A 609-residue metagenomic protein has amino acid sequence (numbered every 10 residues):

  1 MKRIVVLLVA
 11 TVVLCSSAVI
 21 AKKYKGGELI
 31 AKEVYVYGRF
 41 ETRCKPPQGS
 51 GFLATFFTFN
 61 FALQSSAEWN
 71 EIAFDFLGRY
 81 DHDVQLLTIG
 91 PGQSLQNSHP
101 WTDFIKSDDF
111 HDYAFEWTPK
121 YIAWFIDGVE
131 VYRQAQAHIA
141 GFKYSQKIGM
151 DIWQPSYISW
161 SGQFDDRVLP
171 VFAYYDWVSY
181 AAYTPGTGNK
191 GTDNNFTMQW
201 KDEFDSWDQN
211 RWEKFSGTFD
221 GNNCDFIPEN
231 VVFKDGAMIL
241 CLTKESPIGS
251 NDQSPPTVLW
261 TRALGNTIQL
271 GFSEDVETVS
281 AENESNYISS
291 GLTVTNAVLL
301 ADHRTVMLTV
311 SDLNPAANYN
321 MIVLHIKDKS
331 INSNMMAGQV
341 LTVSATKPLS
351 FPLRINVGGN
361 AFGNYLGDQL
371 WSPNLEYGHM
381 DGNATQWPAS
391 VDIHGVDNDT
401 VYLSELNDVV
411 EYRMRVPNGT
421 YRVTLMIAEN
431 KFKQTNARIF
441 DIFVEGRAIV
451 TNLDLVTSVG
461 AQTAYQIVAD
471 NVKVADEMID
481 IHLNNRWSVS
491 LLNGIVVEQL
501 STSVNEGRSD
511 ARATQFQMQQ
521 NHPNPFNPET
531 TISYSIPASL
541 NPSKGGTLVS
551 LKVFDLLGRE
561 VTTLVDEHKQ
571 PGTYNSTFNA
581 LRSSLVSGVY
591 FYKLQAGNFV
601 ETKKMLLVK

Functional and structural regions predicted by a protein language model:
I20-D252: GH16 jelly-roll
Y35-R39, V416-T424, N527: Extended extracellular/luminal ectodomain segments enriched in beta-structured repeat modules
W200-S206, L264-S280, V310, V323 (+3 more regions): A short glycine/threonine-centered beta-strand motif
N251-L349: Non-catalytic beta-sheet/beta-sandwich ligand-binding modules that flank or precede catalytic cores
T305-M307, N318-L324, S344-S501: Compositionally biased, intrinsically disordered or flexible polar/acidic segments
D312-N318, K473-A475, R582-V586: Surface-exposed, short loops/turns at beta-strand junctions within beta-sandwich domains
L500-S509: Short, compositionally biased serine/threonine- and acidic-rich segments at solvent-exposed termini, linkers, or domain
R508-H522, F526-K609: C-terminal outer-membrane/trafficking sorting elements
